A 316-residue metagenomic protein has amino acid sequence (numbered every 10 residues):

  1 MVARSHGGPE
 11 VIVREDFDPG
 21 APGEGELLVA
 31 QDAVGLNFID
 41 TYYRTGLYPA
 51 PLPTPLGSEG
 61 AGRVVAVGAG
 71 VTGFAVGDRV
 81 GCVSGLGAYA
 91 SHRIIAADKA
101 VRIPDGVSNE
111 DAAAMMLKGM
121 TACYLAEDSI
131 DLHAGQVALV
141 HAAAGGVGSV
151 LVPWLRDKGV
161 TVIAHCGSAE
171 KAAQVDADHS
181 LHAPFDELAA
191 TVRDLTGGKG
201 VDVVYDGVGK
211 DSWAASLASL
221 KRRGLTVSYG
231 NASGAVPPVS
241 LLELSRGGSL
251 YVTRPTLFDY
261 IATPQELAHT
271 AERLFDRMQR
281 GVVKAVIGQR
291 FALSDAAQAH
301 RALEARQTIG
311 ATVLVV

Functional and structural regions predicted by a protein language model:
D18-G35, T45-G87: Glycine-rich beta-strand-centered segment in the early N-terminal region that forms part of a ligand/cofactor-binding
Y42, R79-A142: NAD(P)H dinucleotide-binding glycine-rich loop of Rossmann-like/cofactor-binding domains, especially the beta1-alpha1
G68-G70, A164-Q174, P184-L188, K210-W213 (+1 more regions): Short glycine/proline-centered loop/turn elements that form peptide/ligand docking sites
A113, G119-D186: Mid-domain Rossmann-like dinucleotide-binding core that forms the NAD(H)/NADP(H) cofactor-binding site
K158, C166, D211-V282, V316: Glycine-rich phosphate-binding loop and adjacent beta-alpha segment of Rossmann(oid) nucleotide-cofactor-binding
E187-G198: Short amphipathic alpha-helix with an adjacent loop that forms part of the alpha/beta core around
P264-V316: C-terminal hydrophobic helical "lid"/dimerization subdomain of Rossmann-like NAD(P)H-dependent oxidoreductases
